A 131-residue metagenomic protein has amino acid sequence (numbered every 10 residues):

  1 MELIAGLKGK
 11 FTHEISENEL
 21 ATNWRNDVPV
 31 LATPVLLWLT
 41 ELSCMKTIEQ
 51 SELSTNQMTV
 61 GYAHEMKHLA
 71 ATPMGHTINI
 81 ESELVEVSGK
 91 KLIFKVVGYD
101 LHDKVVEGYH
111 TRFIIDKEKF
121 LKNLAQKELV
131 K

Functional and structural regions predicted by a protein language model:
M1-A32: Catalytic strand-loop segment that frames the active site of acyl-thioester-processing enzymes
E14-S16, Y99, T111-I115: Short beta-strand edge segments in extracellular beta-sheet folds
M45-N79: Hydrophobic beta-strand-centered segment that forms part of the acyl-chain substrate-binding groove
M66-L101: Hydrophobic beta-sheet segments that form the core/acyl-binding groove of ACP/CoA-dependent acyl-chain-processing
T111-K131: C-terminal output/interaction extensions
